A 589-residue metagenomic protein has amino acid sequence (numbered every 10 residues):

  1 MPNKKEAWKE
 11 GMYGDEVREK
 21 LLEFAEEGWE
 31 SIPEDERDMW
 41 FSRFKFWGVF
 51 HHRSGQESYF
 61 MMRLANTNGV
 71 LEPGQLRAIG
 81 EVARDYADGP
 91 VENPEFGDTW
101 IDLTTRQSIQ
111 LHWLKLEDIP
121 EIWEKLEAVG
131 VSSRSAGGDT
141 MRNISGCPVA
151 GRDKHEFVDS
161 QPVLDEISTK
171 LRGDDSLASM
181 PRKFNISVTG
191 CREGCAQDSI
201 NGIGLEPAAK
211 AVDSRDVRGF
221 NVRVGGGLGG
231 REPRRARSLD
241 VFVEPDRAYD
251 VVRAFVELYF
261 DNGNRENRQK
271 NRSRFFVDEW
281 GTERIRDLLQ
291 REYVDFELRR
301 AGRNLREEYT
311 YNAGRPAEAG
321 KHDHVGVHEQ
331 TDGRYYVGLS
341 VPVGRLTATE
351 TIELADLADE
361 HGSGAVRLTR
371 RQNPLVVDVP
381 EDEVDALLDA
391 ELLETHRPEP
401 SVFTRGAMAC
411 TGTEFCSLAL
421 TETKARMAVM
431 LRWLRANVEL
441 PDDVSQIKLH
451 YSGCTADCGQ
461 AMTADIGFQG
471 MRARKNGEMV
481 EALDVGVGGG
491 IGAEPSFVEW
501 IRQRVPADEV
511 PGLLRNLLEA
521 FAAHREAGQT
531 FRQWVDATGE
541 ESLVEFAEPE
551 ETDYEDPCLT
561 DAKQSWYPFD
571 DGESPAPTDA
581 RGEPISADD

Functional and structural regions predicted by a protein language model:
M1-D589: Peripheral terminal and linker regions in Fe-S/redox and tRNA-modifying enzymes
